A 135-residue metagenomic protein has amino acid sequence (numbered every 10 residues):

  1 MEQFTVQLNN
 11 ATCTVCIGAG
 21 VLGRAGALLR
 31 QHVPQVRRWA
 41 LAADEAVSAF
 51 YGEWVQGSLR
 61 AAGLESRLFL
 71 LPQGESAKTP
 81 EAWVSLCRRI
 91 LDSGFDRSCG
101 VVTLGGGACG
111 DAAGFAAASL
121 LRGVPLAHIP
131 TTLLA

Functional and structural regions predicted by a protein language model:
M1-G100: ATP/NTP phosphate-donor binding region
K78-A135: Glycine/threonine-rich beta-strand-loop-alpha-helix active-site module that forms ligand/phosphate-binding
